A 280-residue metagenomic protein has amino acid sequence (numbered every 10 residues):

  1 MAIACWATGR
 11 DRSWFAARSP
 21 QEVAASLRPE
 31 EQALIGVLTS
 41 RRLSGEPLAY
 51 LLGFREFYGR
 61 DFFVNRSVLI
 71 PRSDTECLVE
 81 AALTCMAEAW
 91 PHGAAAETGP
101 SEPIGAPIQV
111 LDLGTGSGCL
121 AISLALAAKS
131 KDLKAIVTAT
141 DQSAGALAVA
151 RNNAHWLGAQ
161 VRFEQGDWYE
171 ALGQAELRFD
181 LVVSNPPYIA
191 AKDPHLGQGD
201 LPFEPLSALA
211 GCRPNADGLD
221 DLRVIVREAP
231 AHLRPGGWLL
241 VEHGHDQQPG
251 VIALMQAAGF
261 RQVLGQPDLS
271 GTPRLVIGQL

Functional and structural regions predicted by a protein language model:
A2-C85: Conserved AdoMet
I3, G45, T75, L120 (+5 more regions): Residue-level signal for inorganic ion chemistry
D61, I136, Q160-R162, R261-L264: Conserved beta-strand segments of alpha/beta enzyme cores
C77-H195: Conserved SAM/SAH cofactor-binding pocket of Class I
A82, L124, D200, I225-A229: Class I S-adenosylmethionine-dependent transferase superfamily signal
P187-D221: Mobile active-site "lid"/loop adjacent to the S-adenosyl-L-methionine
D217-Q279: Conserved Class I SAM-dependent methyltransferase catalytic core
